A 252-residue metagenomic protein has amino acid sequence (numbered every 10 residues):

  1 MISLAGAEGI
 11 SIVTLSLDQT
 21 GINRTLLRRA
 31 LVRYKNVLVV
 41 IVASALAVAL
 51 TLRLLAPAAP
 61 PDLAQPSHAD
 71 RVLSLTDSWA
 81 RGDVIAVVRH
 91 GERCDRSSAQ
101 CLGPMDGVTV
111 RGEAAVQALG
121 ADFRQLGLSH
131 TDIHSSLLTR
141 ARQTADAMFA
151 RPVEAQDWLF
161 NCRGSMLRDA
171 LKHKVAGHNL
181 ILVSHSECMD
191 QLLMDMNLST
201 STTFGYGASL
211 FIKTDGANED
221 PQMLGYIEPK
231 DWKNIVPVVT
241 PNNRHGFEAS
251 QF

Functional and structural regions predicted by a protein language model:
M1-T14, Q19: N-terminal amphipathic/basic-hydrophobic helices that include classical n-h-c signal peptides and signal-anchor
L15-R29, Y34-D157, R163-S165, M189-Q191 (+1 more regions): Active-site-proximal alpha-helix that buttresses catalytic centers in soluble enzyme cores
V84-I85, A176-S184: Generic beta-sheet signal
L126-L128, K174-H178: Glycine-rich phosphate-binding loop signature in dinucleotide/nucleotide-binding domains
V153-A155, H173-A176: Short, structured secondary-structure boundary patches
G164-S165, L171-K174: ...with weaker cross-activation on analogous glycine-rich loops/strands in unrelated enzymes
